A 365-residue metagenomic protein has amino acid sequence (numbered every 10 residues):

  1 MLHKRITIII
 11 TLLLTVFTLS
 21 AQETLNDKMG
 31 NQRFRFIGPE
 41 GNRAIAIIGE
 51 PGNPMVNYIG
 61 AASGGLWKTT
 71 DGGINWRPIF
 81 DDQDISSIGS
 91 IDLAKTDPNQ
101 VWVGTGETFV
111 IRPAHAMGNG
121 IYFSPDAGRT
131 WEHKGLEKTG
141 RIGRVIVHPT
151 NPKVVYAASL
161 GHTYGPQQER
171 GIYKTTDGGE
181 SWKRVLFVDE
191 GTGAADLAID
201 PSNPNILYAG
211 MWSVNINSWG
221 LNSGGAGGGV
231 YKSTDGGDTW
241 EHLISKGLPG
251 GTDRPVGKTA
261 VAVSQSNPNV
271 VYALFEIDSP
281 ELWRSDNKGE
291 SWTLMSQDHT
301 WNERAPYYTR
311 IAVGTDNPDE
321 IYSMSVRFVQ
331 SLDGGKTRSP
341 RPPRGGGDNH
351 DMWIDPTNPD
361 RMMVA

Functional and structural regions predicted by a protein language model:
M1-I8: Bacterial N-terminal signal peptides that target proteins for export
L12-L13: Short, linear, compositionally biased motifs with a strong N-terminal bias
V16-T18: N-terminal signal peptide c-region/cleavage motif recognized by signal peptidases
Q22-A365: Beta-propeller blade termini and top-face loops
